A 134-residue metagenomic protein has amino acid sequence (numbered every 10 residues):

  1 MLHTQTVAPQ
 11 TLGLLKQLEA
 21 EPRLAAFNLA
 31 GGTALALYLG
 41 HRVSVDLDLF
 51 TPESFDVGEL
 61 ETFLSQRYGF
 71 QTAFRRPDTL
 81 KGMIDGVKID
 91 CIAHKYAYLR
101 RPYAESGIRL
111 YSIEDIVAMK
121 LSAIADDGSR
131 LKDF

Functional and structural regions predicted by a protein language model:
M1-F134: Compositionally biased terminal segments of proteins
